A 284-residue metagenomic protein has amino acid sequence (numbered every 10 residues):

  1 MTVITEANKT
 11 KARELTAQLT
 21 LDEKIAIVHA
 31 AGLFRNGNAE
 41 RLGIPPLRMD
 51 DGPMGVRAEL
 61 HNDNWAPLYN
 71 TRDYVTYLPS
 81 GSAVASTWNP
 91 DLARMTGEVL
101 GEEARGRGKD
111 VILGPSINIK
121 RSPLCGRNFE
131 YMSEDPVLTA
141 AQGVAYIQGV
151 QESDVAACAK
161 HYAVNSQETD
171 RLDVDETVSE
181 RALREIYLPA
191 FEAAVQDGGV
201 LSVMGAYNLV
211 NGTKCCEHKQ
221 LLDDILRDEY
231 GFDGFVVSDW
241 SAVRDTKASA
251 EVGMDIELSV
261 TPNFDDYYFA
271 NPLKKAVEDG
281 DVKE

Functional and structural regions predicted by a protein language model:
M1-E284: Glycoside hydrolase catalytic-domain context in secreted enzymes
